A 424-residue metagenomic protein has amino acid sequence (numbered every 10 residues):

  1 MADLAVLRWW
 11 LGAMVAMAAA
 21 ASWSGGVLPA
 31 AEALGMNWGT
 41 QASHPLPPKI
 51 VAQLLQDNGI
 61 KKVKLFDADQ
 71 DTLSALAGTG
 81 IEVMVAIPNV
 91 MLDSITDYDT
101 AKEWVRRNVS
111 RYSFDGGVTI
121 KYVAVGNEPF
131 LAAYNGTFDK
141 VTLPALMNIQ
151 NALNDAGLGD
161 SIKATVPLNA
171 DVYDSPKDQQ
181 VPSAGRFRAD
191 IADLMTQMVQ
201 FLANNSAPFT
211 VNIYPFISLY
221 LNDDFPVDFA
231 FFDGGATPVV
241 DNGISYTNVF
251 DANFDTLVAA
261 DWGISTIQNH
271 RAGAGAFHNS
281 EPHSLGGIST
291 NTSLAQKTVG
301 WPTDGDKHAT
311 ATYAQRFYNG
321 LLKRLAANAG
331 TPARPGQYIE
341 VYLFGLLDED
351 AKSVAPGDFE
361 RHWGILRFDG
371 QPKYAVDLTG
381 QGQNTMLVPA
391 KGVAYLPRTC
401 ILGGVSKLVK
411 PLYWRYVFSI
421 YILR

Functional and structural regions predicted by a protein language model:
M1-G35, N384-R424: Terminal membrane/secretory targeting segments in land-plant proteins
A2-L92, T96, T100-R107, S113: Signal-peptide-cleavage-adjacent N-terminal segments of secreted and extracellular proteins
T40-A42, D67-D69, N89-M91, P129-L131 (+4 more regions): Active-site-proximal loop/turn and secondary-structure-junction residues that shape catalytic pockets, frequently
V63, V123, F209, Q296 (+1 more regions): Conserved, mostly hydrophobic/aromatic
T72-Y173, D178-F187: Substrate-binding cleft of extracellular glycoside hydrolase catalytic domains
T137-N291: Noncatalytic carbohydrate-binding groove/subsite architecture in carbohydrate-active enzymes
T247-A276, P282-S293, T298-I339, L343-D348: Surface-exposed substrate-engagement region within the catalytic domains of secreted or surface-exposed extracellular
D304-G404, L408, L412: Aromatic-rich peripheral "rim/lid" segments of glycoside hydrolase catalytic domains that contact and position glycan
